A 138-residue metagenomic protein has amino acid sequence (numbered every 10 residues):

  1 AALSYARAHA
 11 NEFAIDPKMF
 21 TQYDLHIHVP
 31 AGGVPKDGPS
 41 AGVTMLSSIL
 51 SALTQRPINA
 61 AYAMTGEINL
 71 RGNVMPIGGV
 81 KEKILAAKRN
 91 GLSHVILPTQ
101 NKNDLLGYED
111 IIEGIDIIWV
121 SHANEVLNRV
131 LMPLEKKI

Functional and structural regions predicted by a protein language model:
A1-I138: Peripheral, non-AAA+ core regions of ATP-driven protein-machinery
